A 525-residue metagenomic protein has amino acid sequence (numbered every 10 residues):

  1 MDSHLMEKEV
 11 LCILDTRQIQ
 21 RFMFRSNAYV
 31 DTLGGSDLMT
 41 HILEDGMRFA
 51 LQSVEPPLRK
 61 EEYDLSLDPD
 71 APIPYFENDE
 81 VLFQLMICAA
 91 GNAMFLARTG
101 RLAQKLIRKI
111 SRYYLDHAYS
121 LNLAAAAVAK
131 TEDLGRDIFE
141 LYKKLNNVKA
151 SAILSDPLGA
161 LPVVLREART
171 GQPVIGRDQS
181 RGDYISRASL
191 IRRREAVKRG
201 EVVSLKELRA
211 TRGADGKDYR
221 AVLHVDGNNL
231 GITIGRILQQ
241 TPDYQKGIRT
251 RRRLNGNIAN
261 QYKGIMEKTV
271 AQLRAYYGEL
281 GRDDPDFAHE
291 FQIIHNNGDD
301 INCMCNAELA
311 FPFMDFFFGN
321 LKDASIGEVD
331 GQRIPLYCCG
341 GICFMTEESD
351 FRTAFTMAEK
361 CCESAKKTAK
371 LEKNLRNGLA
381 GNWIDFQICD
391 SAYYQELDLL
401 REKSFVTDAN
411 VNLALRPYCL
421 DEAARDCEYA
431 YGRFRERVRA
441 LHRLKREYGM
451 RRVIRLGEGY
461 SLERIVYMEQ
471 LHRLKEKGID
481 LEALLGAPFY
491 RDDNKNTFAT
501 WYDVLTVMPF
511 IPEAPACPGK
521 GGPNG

Functional and structural regions predicted by a protein language model:
M1-G525: Regulatory and interdomain segments flanking nucleotide-handling catalytic cores in signaling/defense enzymes
